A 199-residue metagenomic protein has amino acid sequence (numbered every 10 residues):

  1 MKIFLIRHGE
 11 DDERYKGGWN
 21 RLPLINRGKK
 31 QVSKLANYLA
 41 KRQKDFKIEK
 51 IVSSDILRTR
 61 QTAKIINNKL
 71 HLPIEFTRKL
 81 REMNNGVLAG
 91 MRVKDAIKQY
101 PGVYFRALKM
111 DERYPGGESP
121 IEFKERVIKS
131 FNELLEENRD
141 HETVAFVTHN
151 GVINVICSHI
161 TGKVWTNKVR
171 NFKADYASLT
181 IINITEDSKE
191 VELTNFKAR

Functional and structural regions predicted by a protein language model:
K2, R42, E75-F76, E82-D95 (+3 more regions): Acidic, low-complexity terminal tails and accessory targeting/binding regions of phosphate-metabolizing enzymes
I3, E142-G151: Generic beta-sheet signal
I3, R7-P73: Active-site-proximal alpha-helix that buttresses catalytic centers in soluble enzyme cores
D11, V152-I153: Short active-site segment of divalent metal-dependent hydrolases/proteases that encodes the spacing between
S33-K41, K124, I128-E136, C157: Generic structural signal for well-ordered alpha-helical scaffold segments
S53-S54, E125, V147-T148: Short beta-strand scaffold positions
I65, V155-H159: Active-site signature of alpha/beta-hydrolase-fold catalytic machinery across serine- and Asp/Cys-nucleophile hydrolases
K69-K129, N183, E192-L193: Phosphate-handling substructures
